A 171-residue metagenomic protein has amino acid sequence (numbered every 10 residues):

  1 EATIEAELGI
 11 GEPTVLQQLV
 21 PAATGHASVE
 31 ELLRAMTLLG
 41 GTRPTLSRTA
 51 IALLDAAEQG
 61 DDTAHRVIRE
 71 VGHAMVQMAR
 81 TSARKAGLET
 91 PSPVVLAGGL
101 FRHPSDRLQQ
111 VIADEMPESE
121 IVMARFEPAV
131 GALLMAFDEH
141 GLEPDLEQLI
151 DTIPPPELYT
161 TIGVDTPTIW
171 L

Functional and structural regions predicted by a protein language model:
A2-L171: ATP-binding/phosphotransfer module of carbohydrate and carboxylate kinases, centering on a glycine-rich
